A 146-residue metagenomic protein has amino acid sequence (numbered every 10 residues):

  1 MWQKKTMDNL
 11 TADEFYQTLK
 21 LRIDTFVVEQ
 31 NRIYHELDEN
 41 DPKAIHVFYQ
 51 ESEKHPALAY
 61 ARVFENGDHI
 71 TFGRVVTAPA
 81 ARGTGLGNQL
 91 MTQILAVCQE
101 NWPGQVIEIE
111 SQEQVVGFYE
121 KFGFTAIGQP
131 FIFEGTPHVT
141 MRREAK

Functional and structural regions predicted by a protein language model:
M1-H46, E51-P56: Short amphipathic alpha-helix that is part of the acyltransferase structural core
F48, H55-F64, H69-V76: Conserved beta-strand in the GNAT
E65-G73, R82, P103, E134-P137: A conserved beta-turn-beta hairpin within the catalytic core of GNAT-like acetyltransferases that forms part
G73, A78, E110-Q112: Residue-level recognition of the GNAT/N-acetyltransferase active site
T77, G83-A96: Conserved acetyl-CoA-binding loop-helix of GNAT-fold acetyltransferases
A80-R82, V97, Q114, F118: Acidic/histidine-enriched, beta-strand-rich ligand/metal-binding domains
C98-S111: Conserved GNAT acetyl-CoA-binding A-motif
E108, E120, T125-T140: Conserved catalytic-core motifs of GNAT/GCN5-like acyltransferases
